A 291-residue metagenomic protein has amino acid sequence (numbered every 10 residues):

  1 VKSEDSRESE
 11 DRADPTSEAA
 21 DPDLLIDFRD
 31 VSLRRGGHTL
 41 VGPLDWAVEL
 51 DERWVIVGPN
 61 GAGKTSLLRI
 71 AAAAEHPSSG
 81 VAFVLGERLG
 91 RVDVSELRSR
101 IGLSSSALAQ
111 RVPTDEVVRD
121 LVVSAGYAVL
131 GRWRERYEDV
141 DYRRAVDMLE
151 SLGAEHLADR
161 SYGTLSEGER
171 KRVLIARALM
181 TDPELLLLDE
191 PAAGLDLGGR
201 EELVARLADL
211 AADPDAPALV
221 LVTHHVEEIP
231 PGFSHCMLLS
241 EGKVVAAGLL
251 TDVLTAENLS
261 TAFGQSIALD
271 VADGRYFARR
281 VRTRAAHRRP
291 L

Functional and structural regions predicted by a protein language model:
A72: Helix-to-loop junction immediately C-terminal to a conserved catalytic motif
G80-G90: Conserved ABC transporter NBD signature motif
L108-T164: ABC-family P-loop ATPase nucleotide-binding domains
D182: Conserved catalytic motifs of ABC-family nucleotide-binding domains
L186-E190: Catalytic Walker B motif of ABC-type/P-loop ATPase nucleotide-binding domains
A262-L291: ABC ATPase nucleotide-binding domains
